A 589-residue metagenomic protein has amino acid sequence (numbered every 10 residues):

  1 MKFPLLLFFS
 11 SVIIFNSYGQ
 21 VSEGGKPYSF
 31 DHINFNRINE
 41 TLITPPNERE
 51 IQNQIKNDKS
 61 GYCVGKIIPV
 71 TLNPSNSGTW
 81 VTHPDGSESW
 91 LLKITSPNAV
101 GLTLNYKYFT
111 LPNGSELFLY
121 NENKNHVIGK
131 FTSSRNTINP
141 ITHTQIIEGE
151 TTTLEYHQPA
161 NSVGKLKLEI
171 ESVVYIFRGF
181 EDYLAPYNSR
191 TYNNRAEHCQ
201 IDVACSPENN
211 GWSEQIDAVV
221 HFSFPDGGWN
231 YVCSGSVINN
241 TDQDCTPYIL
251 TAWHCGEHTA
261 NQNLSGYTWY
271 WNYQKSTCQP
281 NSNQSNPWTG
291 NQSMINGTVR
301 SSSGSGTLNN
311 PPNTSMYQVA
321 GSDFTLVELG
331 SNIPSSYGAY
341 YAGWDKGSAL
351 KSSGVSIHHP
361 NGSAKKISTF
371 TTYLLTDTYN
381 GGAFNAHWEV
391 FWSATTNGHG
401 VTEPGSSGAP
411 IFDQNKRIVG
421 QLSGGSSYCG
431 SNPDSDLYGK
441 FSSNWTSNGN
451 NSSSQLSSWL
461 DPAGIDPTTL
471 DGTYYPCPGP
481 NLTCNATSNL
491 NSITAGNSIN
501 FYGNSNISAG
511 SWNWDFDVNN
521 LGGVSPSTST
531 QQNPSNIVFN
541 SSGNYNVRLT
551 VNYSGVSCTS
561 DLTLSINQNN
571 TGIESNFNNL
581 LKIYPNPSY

Functional and structural regions predicted by a protein language model:
V21-T95, S172-H198, A204: A short aromatic-anchored loop/beta-hairpin motif
I147-E389: Serine endopeptidase catalytic core focused on the charge-relay Asp
S236-P247, H399-L422: Catalytic nucleophile loop of clan PA
I249, N261, W269-G297, S301 (+3 more regions): C-terminal subregion of chymotrypsin/trypsin-like serine protease catalytic domains
A486-S488, N497-N506, W512-W514, P534 (+1 more regions): Residue-level signature of extracellular beta-strand-rich folds
L490-T494, Y502, E574-Y589: Surface-exposed, proline-anchored Ser/Thr-rich loop/turn motifs
A509-I537: Surface-exposed, flexible coil segments in extracellular/virion-facing regions
Y545-V547: Hydrophobic beta-strand segments within extracellular beta-sandwich modules
